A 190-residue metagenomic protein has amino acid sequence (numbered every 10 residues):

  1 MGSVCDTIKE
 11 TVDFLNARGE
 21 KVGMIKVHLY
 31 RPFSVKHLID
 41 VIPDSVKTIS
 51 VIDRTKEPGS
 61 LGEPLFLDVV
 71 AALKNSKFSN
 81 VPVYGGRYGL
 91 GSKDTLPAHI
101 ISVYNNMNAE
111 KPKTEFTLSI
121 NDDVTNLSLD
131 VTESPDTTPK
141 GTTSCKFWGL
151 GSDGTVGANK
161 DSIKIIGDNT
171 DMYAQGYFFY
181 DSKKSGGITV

Functional and structural regions predicted by a protein language model:
M1-R31, G141-V190: Anionic-ligand anchoring segments at beta-strand to alpha-helix junctions in alpha/beta enzyme folds, i.e., glycine
E10-D13, F33-D44, G62-P64, S92-I101 (+1 more regions): Short glycine/threonine-rich loop-to-helix capping motif typified by GTGT followed within a few residues by an Asp-Pro
F14, V41, D68, A72-S76 (+1 more regions): Alpha-helical structural signal in soluble globular domains
A17, D40-T48, D136-T142: Glycine-rich phosphate/diphosphate-binding loops that line cofactor/substrate pockets in enzymes
E20, K47, N80-V81, M172: A structural micro-motif
V35-E57, F178-V190: A structural-propensity feature for long, helix-poor, extended segments
T48-T138: Peripheral docking tails and interdomain loops at the edges of cofactor- or intermediate-handling domains
